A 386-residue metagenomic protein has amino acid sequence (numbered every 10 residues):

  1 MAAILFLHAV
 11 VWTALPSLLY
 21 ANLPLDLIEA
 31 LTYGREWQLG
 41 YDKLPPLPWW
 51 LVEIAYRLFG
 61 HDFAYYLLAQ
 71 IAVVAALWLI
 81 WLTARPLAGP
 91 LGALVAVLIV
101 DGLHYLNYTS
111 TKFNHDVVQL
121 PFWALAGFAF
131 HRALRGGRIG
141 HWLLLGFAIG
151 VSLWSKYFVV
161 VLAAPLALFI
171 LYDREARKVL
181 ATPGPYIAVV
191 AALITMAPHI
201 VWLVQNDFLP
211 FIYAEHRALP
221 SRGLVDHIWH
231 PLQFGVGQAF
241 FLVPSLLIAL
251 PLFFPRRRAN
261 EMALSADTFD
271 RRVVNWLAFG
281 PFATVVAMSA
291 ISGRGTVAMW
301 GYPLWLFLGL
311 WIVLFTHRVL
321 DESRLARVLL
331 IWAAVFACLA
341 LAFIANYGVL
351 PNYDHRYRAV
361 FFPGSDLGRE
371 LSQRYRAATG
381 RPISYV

Functional and structural regions predicted by a protein language model:
L5-H8, A96-D101, I149, L153 (+1 more regions): Short helix- or helix-capping micro-motifs that position conserved polar/aromatic residues at function-defining sites
W37, V243, R272-W276, G293-V328: Hydrophobic/aromatic-rich transmembrane helices and adjacent perimembrane loops
L67-A88, L125-A129: Transmembrane-helix motifs of polytopic, lipid-linked glycan transferases
I80-G102, L120-P121: Transmembrane-helix signature of polytopic, membrane-embedded enzymes that assemble or transfer cell-envelope glycans
R85, L91, A126-W142, T316: Membrane-interface transmembrane helices that cradle and orient dolichyl/undecaprenyl
Y105-Q119: Short acidic/glycine- and proline-prone juxtamembrane loop motifs at membrane-interface regions of multi-pass membrane
A163-D270, V274, P281, V286 (+1 more regions): Transmembrane-lumen/periplasm boundary regions of multi-pass, lipid-linked membrane glycan transferases
R294-G301, L320-P382: Membrane-proximal, lumen/periplasm-facing interface regions of secretory-pathway glyco- and lipid-modifying enzymes
